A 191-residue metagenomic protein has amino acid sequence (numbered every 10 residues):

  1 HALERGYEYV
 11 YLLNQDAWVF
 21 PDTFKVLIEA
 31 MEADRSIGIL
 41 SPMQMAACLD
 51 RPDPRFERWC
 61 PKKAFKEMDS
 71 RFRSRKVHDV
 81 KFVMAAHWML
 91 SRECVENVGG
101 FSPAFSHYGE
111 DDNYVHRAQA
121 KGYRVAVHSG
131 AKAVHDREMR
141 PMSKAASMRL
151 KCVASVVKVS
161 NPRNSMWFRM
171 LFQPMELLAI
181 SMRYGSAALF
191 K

Functional and structural regions predicted by a protein language model:
H1-R5: Glycine-rich, basic loop-to-helix element that forms the pyrophosphate-binding segment of sugar-nucleotide handling
Y7, R35-I37, Y123: Short, high-confidence coil segments that cap the C-terminus of an alpha-helix and link into the following beta-strand
Y7-W18: Short beta-strand-to-loop acidic/aromatic patch adjacent to the donor-nucleotide binding site
L12, I39-M43, H128-S129, D136: Short glycine/serine/threonine-enriched helix-capping/active-site loop that flanks the nucleotide-sugar donor pocket
F20-P54: Conserved donor NDP-sugar-binding/catalytic core segment of glycosyltransferases
W59-K81: Short, flexible, basic/aromatic active-site loop/helix in glycosyltransferases
F82-L90, C94-G99, A104-A131: A short, conserved alpha-helix in the catalytic core of glycosyltransferases
H116, R124-F190: Active-site-adjacent helix/loop segment of glycosyltransferases that harbors family-specific signature motifs
